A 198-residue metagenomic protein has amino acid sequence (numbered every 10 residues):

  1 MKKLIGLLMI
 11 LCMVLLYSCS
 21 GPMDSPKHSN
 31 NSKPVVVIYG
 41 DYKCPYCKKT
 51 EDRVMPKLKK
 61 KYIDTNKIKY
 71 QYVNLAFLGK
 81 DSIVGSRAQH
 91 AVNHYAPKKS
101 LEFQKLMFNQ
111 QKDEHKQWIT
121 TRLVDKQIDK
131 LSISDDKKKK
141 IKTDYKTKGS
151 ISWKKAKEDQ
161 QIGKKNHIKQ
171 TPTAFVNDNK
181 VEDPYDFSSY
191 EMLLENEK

Functional and structural regions predicted by a protein language model:
K2-F77, K154-K165, M192, N196-K198: Extracytoplasmic thiol/disulfide redox context detector
S32, K43, T50-V54, V84-A88 (+9 more regions): Stable alpha-helical elements in mature extracytoplasmic
Y39, M55, K130-K198: C-terminal cap of thioredoxin/glutaredoxin-like
Y42-P45, N74, N109-Q110, T143-K146: A short, structure-level motif marking secondary-structure boundaries and short turns
K48-K126: Structural alpha/beta surface segment adjacent to cysteine/selenocysteine redox centers across thiol/disulfide enzymes
